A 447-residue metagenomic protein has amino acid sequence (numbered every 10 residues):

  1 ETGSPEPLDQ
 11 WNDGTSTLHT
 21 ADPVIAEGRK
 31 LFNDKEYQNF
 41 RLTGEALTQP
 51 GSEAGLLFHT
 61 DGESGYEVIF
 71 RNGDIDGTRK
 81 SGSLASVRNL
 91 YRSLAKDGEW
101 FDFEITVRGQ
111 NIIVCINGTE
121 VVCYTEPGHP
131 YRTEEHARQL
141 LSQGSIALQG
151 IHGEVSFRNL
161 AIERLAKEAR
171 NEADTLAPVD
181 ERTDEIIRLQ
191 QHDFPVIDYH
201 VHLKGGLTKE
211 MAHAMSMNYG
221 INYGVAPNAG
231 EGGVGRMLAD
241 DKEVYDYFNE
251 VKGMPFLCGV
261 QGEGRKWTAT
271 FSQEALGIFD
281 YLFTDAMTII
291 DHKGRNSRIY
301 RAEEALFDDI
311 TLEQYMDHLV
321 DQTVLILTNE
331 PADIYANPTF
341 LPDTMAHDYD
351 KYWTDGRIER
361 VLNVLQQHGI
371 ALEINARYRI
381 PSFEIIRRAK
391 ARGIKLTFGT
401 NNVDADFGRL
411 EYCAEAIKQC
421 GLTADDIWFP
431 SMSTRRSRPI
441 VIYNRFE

Functional and structural regions predicted by a protein language model:
E1-V179: Carbohydrate-interacting regions of secretory-pathway proteins
V24-A26, P50, K204-T208, Q261-W267 (+1 more regions): Short beta->alpha connector loops
G77-S81, V234-G235, D291-R295, D406-L410: Short, charged, surface-exposed secondary-structure boundary motifs
P178-H192, Y349-E447: Charged catalytic cores and adjacent phosphate/nucleic-acid-binding surfaces used for phosphate/nucleic-acid chemistry
P178-K266, P342-K351, R360-V361, G399 (+1 more regions): An N-terminally biased module of ancient metal coordination in phosphate/nucleic-acid-related enzymes
H200, L282, N337, L372 (+1 more regions): Conserved, mostly hydrophobic/aromatic
M237-Q367, L422, F446: Extended substrate/RNA-proximal surfaces in nucleic-acid metabolism proteins
